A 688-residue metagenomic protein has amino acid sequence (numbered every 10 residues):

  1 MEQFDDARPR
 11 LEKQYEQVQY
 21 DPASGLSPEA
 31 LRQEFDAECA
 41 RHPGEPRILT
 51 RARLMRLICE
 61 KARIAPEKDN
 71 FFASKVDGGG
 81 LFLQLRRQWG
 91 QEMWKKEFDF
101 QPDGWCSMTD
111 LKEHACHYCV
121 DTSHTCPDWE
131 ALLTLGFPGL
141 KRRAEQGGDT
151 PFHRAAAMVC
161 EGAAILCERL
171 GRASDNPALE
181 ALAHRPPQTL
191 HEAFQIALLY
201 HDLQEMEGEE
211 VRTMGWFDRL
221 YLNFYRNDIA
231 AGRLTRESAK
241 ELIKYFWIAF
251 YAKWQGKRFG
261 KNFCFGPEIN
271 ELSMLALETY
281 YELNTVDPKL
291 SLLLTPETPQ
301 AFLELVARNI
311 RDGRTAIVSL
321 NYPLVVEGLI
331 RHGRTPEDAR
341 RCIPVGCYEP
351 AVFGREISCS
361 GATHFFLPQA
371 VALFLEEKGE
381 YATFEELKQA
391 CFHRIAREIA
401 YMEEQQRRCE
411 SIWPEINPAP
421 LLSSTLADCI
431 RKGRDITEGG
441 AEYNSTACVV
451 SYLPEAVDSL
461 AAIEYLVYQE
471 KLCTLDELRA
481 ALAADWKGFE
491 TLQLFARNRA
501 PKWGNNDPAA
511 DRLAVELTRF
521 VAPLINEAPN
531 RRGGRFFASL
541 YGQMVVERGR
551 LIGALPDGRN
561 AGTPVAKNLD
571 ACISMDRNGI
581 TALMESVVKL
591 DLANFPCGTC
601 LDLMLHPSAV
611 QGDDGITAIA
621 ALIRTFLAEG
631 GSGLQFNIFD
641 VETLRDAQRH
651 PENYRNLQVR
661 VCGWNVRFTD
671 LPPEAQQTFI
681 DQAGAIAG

Functional and structural regions predicted by a protein language model:
M1-A156, L166, A178-R185, T189-G688: Conserved catalytic cores of very large enzyme subunits
G162-I165, R169: Extended, non-transmembrane alpha-helical coiled-coils
